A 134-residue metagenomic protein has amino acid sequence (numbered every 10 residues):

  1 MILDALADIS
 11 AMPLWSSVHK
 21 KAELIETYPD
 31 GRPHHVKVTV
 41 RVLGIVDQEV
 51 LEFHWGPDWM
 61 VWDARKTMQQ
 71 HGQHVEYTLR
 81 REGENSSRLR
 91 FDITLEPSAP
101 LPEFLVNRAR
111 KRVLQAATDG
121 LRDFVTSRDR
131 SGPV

Functional and structural regions predicted by a protein language model:
M1-D30, V134: Hydrophobic ligand-binding cavity/cleft-lining segments
P13-L14, Y28, T39-S86, T94-E96 (+4 more regions): Hydrophobic-ligand binding "helix-grip"
E23-L24, T78, V113: Acidic/proline-rich low-complexity IDRs
T94-A116: A short acidic/glycine-rich loop-to-helix N-cap element
